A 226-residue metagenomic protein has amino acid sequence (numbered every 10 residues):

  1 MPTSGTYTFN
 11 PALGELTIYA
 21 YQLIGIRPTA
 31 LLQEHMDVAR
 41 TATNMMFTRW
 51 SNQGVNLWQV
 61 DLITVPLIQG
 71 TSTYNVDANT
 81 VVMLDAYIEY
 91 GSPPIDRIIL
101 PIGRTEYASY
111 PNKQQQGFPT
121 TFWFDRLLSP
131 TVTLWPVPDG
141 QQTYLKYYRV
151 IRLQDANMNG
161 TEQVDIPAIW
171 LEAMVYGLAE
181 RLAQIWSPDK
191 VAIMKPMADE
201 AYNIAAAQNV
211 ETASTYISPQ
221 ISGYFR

Functional and structural regions predicted by a protein language model:
M1-R226: Glycine-enriched, solvent-exposed interface loops adjoining structured elements
